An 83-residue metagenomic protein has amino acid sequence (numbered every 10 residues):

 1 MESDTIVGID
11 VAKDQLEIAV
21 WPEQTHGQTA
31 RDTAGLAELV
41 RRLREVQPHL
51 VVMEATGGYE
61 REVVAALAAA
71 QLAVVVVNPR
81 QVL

Functional and structural regions predicted by a protein language model:
M1-L83: Phosphate- and other anionic-substrate recognition elements at nucleic-acid/protein interfaces
